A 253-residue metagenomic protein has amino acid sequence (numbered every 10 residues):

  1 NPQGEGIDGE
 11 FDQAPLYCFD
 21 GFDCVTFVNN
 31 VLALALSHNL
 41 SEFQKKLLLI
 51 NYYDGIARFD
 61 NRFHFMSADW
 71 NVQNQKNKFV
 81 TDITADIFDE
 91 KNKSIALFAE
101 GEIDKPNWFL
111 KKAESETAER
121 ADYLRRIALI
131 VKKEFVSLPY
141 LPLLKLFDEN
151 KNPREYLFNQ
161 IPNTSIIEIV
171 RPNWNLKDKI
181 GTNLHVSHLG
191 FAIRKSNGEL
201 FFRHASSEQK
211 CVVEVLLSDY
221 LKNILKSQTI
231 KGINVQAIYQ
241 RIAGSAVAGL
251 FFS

Functional and structural regions predicted by a protein language model:
P2-D148, N159-P162, R171-N173, V186 (+2 more regions): Acidic/His-rich structured neighborhood in mature extracellular/periplasmic domains
V136, F252-S253: Compositionally biased, low-structure terminal segments
K151: Phosphate/adenylate-binding glycine loop and adjacent helical scaffold
R154-Y156: Short, solvent-exposed, low-complexity loop/linker segments
I167-F252: C-terminal soluble interaction/assembly domains
